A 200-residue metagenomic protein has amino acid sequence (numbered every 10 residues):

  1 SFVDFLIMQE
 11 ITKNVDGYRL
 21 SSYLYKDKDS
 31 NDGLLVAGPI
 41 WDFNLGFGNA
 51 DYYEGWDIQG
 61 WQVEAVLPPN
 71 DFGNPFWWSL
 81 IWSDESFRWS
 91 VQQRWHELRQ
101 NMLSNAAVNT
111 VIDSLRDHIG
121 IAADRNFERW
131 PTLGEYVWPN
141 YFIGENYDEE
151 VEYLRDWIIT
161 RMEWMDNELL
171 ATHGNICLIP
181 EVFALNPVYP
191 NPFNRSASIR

Functional and structural regions predicted by a protein language model:
S1-R19, L24-D27, D32-T172: Middle-to-C-terminal accessory/interaction subdomains
N175-R200: Glycine-centered coil/turn sites that cap beta-strands in beta-rich domains
